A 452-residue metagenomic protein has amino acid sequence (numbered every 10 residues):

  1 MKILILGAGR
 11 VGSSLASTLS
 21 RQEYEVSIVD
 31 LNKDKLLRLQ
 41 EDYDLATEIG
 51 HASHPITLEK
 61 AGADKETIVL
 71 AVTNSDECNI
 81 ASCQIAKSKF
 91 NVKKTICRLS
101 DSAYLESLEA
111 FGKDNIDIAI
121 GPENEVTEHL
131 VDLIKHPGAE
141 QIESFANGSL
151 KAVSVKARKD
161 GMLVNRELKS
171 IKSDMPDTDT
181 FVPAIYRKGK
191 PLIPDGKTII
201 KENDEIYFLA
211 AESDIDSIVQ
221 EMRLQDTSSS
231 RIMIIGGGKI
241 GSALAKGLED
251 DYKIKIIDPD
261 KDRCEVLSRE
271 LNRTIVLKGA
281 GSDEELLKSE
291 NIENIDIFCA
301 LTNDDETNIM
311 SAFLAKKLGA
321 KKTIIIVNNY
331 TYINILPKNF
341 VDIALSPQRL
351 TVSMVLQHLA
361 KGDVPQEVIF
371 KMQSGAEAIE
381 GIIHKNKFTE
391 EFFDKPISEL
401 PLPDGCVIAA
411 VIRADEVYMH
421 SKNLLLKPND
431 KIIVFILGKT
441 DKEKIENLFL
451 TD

Functional and structural regions predicted by a protein language model:
M1-D452: Cytosolic regulatory regions of ion transport systems
